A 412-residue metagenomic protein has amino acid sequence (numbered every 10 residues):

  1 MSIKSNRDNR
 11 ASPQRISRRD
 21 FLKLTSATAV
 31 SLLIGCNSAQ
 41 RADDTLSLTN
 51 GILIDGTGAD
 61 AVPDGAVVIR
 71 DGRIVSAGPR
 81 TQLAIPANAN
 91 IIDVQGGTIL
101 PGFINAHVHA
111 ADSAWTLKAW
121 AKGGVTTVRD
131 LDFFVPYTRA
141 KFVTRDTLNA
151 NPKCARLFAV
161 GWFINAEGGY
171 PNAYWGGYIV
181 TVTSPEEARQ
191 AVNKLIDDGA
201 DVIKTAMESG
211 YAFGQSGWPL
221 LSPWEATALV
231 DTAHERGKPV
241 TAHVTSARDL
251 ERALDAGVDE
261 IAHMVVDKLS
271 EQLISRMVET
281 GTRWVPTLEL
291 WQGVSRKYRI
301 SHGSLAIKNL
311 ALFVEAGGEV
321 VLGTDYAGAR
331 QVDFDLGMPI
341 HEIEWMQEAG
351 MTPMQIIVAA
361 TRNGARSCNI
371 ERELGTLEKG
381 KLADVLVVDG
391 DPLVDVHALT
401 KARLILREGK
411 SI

Functional and structural regions predicted by a protein language model:
M1-D20, L24-I34: N-terminal secretory signal peptides
G35-D43: Bacterial Sec-dependent signal peptides at the C-terminal "C-region" and cleavage site
D44-S47, L53, T57-L100: Histidine-rich, glycine-flanked metal-binding segment
V94-I99, L117-P239, L273, E279-G293: Divalent-metal coordination cores built from histidine and acidic residues
G97-T116: Di-metal (Zn2+ and/or Mg2+/Mn2+) metal-binding site signature of metallo-dependent hydrolases with the MBL/beta-CASP
L131, A212-K308, Y326-R330, G350 (+2 more regions): Active-site core of metal-dependent hydrolases
E235, A306-D391: His/Asp/Glu-enriched, well-ordered alpha-helical/loop segment that forms or immediately abuts the divalent-metal
K379-I412: C-terminal cap of metal-dependent C-N hydrolases
